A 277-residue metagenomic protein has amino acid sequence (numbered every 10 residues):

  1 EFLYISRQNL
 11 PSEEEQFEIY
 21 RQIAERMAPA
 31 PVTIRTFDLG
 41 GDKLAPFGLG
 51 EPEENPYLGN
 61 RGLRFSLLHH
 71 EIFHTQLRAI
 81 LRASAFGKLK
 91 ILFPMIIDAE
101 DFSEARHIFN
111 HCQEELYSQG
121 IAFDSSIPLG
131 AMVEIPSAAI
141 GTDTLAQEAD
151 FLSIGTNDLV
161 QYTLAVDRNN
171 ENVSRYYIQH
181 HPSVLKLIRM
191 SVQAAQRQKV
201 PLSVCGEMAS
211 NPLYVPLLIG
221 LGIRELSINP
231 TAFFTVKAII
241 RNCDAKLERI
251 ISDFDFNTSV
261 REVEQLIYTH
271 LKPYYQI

Functional and structural regions predicted by a protein language model:
E1-I277: Conserved alpha/beta-domain cores
